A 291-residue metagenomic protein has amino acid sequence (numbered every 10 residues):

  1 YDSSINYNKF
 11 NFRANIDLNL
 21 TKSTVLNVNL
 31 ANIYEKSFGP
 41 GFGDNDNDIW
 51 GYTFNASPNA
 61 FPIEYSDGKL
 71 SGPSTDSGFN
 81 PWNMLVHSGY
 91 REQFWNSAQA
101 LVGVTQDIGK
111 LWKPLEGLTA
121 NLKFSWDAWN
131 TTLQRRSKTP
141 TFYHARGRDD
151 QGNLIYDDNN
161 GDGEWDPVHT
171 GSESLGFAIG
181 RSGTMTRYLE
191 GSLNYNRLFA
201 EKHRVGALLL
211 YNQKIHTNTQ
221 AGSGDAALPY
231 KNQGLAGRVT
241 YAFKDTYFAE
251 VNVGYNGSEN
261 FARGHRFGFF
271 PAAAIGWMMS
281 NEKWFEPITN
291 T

Functional and structural regions predicted by a protein language model:
Y1, I33-S37, K123-T131, N212-N218 (+3 more regions): Structural signature of outer-membrane beta-barrel domains
S3-F79, R91-W95, T131, S182-M185 (+2 more regions): Flexible loop and strand-edge segments within Gram-negative outer membrane beta-barrel domains
I5, G43-F54, Q134-R146, G152 (+2 more regions): Flexible, surface-exposed loop regions and adjacent strand-edge segments of Gram-negative outer-membrane beta-barrel
N8-R13, D17-L20, N29, D76-R136 (+4 more regions): Outer-membrane beta-barrel transmembrane strands
S23-L26, L111-K113, K202-V205, T246-A249 (+1 more regions): Repeated loop/turn-to-beta-strand initiation elements of outer-membrane beta-barrel proteins
L26-V28, L118-L122, V205-L209, A249-V251 (+2 more regions): Transmembrane beta-strands of outer-membrane beta-barrel proteins
W50, Q233-K244, G268-W277: Feature captures outer-membrane beta-barrel proteins of Gram-negative bacteria and organelles
N59-D67, K138-E250, S258-A262: Outer-membrane beta-barrel transmembrane domain signature of Gram-negative proteins, especially the mid-to-C-terminal
